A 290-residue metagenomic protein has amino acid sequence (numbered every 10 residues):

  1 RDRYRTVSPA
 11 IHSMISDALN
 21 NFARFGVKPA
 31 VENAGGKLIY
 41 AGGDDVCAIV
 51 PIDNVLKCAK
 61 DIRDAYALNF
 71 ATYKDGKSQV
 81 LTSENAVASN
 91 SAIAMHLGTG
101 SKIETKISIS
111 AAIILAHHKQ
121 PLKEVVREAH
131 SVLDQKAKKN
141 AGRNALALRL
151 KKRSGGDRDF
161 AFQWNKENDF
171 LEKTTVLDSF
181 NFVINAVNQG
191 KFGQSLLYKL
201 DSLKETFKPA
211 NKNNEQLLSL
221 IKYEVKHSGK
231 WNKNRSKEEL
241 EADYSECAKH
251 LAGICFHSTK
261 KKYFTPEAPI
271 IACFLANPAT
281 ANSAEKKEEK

Functional and structural regions predicted by a protein language model:
R1-D44, A48-K290: Charged, helix-rich terminal subdomains or tails
